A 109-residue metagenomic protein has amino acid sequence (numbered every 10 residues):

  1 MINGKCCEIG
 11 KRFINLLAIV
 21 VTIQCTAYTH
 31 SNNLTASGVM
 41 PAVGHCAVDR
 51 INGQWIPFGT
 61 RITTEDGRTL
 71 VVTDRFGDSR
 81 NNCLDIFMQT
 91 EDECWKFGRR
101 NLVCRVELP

Functional and structural regions predicted by a protein language model:
I2-P109: Solvent-exposed, well-ordered loop and adjacent helix/strand elements within mature globular domains that form
